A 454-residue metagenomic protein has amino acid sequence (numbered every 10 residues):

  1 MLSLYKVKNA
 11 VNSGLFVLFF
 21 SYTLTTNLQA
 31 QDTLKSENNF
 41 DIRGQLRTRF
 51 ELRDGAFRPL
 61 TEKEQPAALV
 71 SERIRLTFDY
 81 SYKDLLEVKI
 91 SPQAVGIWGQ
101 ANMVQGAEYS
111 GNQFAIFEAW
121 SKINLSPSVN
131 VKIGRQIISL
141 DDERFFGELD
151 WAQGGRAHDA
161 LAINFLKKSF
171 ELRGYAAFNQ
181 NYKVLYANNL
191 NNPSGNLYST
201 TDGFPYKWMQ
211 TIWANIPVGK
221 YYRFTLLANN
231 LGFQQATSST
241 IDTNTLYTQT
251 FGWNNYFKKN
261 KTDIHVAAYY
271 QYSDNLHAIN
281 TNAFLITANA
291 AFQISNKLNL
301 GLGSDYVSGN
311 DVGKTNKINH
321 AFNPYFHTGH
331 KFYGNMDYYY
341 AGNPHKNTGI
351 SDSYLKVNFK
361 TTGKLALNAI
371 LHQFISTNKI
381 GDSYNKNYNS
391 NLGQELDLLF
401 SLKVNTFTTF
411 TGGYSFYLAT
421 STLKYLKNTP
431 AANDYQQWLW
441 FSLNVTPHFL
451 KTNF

Functional and structural regions predicted by a protein language model:
M1-L34: Bacterial Sec-dependent N-terminal signal peptides
T26, S36-N38, D84, P127 (+7 more regions): Short coil turns and loop connectors of transmembrane beta-barrels in diderm outer membranes and organellar homologs
N27-Q45, K63-Q65, K314-D337, P344-I350 (+4 more regions): Outer-membrane beta-barrel biogenesis signature
D32-P59, D84-I90, Y222: Transmembrane beta-strand segments of Gram-negative outer membrane beta-barrel proteins
F50-R58, G96-N102, S139-E143, Q180-V184 (+6 more regions): Gram-negative outer-membrane beta-barrel proteins
A56-E72, Y82-P127, L140-E148, L197 (+5 more regions): Surface-exposed loop and membrane-interface regions of Gram-negative outer-membrane beta-barrel proteins
P127-V131, L149-T315, L355, K360 (+4 more regions): Signature for the C-terminal beta-barrel architecture of outer-membrane proteins
L371, N433-F454: Outer-membrane beta-barrel "beta-signal"
